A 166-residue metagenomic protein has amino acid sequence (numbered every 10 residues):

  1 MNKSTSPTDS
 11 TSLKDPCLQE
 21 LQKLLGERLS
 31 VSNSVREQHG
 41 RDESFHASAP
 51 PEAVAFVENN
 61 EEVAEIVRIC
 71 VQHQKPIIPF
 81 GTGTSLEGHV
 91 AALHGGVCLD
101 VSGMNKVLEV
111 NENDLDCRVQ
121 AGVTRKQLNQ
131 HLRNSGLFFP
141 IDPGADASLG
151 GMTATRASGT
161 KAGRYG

Functional and structural regions predicted by a protein language model:
M1-E43, Q72-P76: N-terminal accessory segments
L21, F45-I77, G95, V101-P143 (+1 more regions): N-terminal glycine-rich flavin-associated loop
F80: Conserved PLP-anchoring active-site segment centered on the Schiff-base-forming lysine
G151: Beta-strand-loop-alpha "switch" segments that mediate conformational coupling across diverse proteins
